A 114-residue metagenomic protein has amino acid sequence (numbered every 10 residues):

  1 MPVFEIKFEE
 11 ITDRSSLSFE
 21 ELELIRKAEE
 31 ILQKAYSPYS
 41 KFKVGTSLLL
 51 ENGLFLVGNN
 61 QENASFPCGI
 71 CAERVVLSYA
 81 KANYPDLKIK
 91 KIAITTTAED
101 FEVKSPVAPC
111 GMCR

Functional and structural regions predicted by a protein language model:
M1-R26: Short, compositionally biased leader-like segments
R26-Q33: Short Pro/Gly-enriched beta-strand edge/turn motifs at strand-loop
Y36-P38: Short Gly/Pro-enriched turn/cap motifs at secondary-structure boundaries
K41-L50: Short beta-strand scaffold segments in enzyme catalytic cores
L49-E51, N60-Q61: Acidic/polar N-terminal loop/beta-strand segments that form early-domain functional surfaces
V57-R114: Zn2+-dependent cytidine deaminase-like catalytic core
